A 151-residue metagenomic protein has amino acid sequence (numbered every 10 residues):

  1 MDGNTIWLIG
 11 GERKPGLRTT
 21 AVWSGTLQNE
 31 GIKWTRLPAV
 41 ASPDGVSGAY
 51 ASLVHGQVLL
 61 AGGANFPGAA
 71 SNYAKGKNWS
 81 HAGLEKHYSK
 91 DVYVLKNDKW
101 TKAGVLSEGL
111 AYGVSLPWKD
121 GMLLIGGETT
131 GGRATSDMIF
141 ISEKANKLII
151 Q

Functional and structural regions predicted by a protein language model:
M1-Q151: Kelch-like beta-propeller repeat domains
